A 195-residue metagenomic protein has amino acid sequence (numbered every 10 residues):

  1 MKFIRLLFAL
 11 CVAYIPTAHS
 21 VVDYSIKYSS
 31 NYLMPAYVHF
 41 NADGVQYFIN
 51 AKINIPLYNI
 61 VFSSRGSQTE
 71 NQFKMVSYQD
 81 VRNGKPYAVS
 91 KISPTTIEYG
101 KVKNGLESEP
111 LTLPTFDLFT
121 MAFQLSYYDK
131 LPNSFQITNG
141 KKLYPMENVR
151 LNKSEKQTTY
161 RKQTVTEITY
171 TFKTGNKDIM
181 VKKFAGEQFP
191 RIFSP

Functional and structural regions predicted by a protein language model:
K2-A9: Sec-dependent signal peptide recognition, specifically the positively charged N-region followed immediately by
C11-Y14: Repetitive helical segments and hydrophobic/amphipathic motifs
P16-N71, Y78-P94, F135-G140, T158-T159 (+1 more regions): N-terminal cleavable signal peptides for secretion/export
Y32, M75, R150-K153, F189: Residue-level detector of beta-propeller blades
P35, Q46-N54, T69, Q163-P195: Gly/Pro-enriched, hydrophobic low-complexity segments that function as extracytoplasmic propeptides/linkers
F40, P145-V149, K182-K183: Bulky hydrophobic/aromatic packing residues
V45-F48, F73-K74, T96-V102, Q188-P190: Hydrophobic residues embedded in beta-strands of well-ordered beta-sheets
K85-T171, G175-N176: Solvent-exposed helix/loop surface patches that form functional interfaces
